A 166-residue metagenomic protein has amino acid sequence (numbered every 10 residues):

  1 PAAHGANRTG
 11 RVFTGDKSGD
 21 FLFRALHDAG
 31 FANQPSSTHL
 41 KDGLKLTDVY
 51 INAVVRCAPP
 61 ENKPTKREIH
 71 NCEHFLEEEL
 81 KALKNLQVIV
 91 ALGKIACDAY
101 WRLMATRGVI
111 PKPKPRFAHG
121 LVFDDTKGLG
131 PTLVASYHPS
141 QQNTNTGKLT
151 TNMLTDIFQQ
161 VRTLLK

Functional and structural regions predicted by a protein language model:
P1-P115, H119-K166: A polyanion-binding, active-site-adjacent surface
